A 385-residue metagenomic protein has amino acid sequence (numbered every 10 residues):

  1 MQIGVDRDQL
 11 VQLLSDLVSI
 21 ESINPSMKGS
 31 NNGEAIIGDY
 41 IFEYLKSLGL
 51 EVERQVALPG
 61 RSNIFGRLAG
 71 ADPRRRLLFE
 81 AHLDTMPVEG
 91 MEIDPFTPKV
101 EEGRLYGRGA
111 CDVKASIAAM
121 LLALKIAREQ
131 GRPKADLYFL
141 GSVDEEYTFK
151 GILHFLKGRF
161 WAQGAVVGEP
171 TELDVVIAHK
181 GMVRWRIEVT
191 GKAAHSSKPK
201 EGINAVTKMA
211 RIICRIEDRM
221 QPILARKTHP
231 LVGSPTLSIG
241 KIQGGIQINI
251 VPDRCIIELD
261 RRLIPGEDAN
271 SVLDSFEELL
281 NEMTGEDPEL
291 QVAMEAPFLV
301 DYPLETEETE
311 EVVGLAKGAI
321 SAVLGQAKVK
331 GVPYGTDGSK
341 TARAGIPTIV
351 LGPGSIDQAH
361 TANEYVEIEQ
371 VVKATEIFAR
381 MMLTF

Functional and structural regions predicted by a protein language model:
Q2-L105, R132-P133, G338, S355: Acidic/His- and Gly-rich active-site-bordering loop/insert found across diverse amide/peptide-bond hydrolases
V5, E53-V56, I177, R184-F385: Metal-dependent amide/peptide-bond hydrolase catalytic core, centered on the "pita-bread" metallohydrolase fold
L48, E129-P133, E282-E289: Short helix-capping segments at alpha-helix termini
P87-E101, I177-E188, L315: Acidic-glycine-rich active-site phosphate/pyrophosphate-binding loop
E101-G103, A123-F139, I216-R226, E369: Phosphate-handling active-site elements
R104-A119, H195: Glycine/serine-rich anion-binding loops at beta->alpha junctions that coordinate negatively charged ligand groups
V113-R184: Acidic/histidine-rich catalytic neighborhood of metal-dependent amide-processing enzymes
